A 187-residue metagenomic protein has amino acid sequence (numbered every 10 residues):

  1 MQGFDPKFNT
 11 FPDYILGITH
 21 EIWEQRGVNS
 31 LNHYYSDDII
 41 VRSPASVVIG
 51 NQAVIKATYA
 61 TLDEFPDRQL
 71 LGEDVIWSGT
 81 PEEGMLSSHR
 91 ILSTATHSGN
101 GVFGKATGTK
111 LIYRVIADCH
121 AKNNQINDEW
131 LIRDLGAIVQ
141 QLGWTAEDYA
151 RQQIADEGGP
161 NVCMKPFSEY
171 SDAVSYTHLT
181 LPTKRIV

Functional and structural regions predicted by a protein language model:
M1-K7, D63, Q69, W77-Y176: A beta-strand edge to alpha-helix "cap/lid" segment located at domain peripheries
F4-F8, V28, Y35, H178: Non-catalytic effector/regulatory segments
P12-L16, H120: Residue-level signal for cytosolic alpha-helical hairpin/rod architecture
D13-Y14, G27-A95, R185: A solvent-exposed, acidic/Ser-Thr-rich amphipathic alpha-helical stretch
H20-E21: A structural feature that tracks compact, well-ordered secondary-structure segments with a strong bias toward
R42-S43, R133, L181: Residues that line or immediately flank small-molecule/substrate-binding pockets and catalytic motifs
T177-T183: Conserved small/polar residues in nucleotide/adenosyl-binding loops
